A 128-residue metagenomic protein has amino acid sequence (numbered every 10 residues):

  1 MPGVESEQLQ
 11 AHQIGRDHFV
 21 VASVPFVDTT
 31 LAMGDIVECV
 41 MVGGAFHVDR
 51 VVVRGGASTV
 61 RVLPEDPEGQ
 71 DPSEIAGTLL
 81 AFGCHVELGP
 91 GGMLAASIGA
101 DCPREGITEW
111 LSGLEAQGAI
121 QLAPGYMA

Functional and structural regions predicted by a protein language model:
M1-I14: Short beta-strand/loop turn elements enriched in aromatics
Q13-S23: Short, structured beta-strand/loop micro-motifs enriched in basic residues and often containing a Trp
V42-R54: Short, Lys/Arg- and Gly-enriched loop/turn segments at beta-strand edges
V52-D66, L94: Short glycine-/aliphatic-rich beta-strand segments at the starts of folded cytosolic domains
P67-A128: Helix-rich terminal scaffold detector
